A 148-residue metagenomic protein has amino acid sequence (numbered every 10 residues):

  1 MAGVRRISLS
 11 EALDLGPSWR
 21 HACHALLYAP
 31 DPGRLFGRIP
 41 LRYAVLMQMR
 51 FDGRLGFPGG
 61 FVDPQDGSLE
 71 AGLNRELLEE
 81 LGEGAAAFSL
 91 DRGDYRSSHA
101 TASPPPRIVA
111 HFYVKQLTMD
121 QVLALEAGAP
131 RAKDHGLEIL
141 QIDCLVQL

Functional and structural regions predicted by a protein language model:
M1-L148: N-terminal leader/linker segments that precede catalytic domains of diphosphate-processing enzymes
